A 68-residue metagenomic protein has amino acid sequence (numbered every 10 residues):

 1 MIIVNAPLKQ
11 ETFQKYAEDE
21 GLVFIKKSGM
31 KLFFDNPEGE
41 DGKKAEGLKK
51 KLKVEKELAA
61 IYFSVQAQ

Functional and structural regions predicted by a protein language model:
M1-G21: Short amphipathic alpha-helix segments
I2-I3, I25, I61: Weak global preference for isoleucine
L8, S28-G29, Q66: Charged, low-complexity intrinsically disordered segments
K9-E11, P37-G39, Q68: Generic structural motif
Q14-A17, D35, F63: Compositionally biased, intrinsically disordered low-complexity regions enriched in proline and serine
V23-E57: Short, intrinsically disordered low-complexity segments
I61-Q68: Short proline/glycine- and acidic-rich turn/helix-capping motifs at secondary-structure junctions
